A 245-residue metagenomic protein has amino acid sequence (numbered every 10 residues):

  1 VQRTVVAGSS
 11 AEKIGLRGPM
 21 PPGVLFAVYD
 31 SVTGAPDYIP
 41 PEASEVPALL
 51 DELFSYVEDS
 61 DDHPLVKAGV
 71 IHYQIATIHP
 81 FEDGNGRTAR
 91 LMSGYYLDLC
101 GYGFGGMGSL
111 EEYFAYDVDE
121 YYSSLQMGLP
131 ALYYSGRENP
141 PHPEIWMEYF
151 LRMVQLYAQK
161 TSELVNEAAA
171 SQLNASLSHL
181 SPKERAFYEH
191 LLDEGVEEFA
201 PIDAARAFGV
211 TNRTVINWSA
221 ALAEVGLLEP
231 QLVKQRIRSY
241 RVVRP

Functional and structural regions predicted by a protein language model:
V1-P245: FIC/Doc superfamily catalytic core
